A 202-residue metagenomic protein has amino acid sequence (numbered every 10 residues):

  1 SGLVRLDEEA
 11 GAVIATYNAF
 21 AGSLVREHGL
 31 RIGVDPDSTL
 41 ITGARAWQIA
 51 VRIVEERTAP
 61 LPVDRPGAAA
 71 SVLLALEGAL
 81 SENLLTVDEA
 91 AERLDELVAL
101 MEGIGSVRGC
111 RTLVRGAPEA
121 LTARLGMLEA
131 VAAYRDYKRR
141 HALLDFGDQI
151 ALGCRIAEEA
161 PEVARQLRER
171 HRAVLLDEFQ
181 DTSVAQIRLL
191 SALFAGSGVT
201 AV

Functional and structural regions predicted by a protein language model:
S1-S81, L85, E89: Conserved P-loop NTPase-based nucleic-acid remodeling module centered on helicase motor cores
V4-R5, L30-G33, R111-V114, E129-A133 (+1 more regions): General secondary-structure edge motif
V13, S38-A46, A50, G116-V202: Conserved helicase NTPase motor core
R26-V34, S38-T39, D64, V87 (+9 more regions): General "foldedness" signal
Q48-L143: Conserved ATP-driven helicase/translocase motor core recognized via long, highly charged RecA-like/P-loop NTPase domain
